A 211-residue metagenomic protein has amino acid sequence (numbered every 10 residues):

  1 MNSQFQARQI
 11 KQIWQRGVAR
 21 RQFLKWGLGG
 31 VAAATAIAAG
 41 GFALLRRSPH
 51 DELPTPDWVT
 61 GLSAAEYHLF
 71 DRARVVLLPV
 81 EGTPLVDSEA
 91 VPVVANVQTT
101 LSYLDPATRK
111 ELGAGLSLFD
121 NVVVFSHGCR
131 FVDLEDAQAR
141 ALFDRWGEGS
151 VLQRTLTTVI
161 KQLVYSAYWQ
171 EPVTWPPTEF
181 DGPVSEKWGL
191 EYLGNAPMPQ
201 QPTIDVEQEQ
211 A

Functional and structural regions predicted by a protein language model:
M1-V18: N-terminal secretory signal peptides
Q6-A7, D51-E52, N121-V123: Short hydrophobic/aromatic segments of transmembrane alpha-helices and their interfaces
Q15, A19, A32, G61-A65: Short, contiguous, pocket-lining structural segments that sit at or immediately flank catalytic/ligand-binding sites
V18-L45, E135: N-terminal export leaders
L44-V59: Ser/Thr/Pro/Gly-rich low-complexity linker/stalk segments immediately outside membranes or between
P56-W58, S63-Q170: Flexible, low-complexity segments enriched for small/polar residues
S150-A211: Long, amphipathic alpha-helical surface segments
